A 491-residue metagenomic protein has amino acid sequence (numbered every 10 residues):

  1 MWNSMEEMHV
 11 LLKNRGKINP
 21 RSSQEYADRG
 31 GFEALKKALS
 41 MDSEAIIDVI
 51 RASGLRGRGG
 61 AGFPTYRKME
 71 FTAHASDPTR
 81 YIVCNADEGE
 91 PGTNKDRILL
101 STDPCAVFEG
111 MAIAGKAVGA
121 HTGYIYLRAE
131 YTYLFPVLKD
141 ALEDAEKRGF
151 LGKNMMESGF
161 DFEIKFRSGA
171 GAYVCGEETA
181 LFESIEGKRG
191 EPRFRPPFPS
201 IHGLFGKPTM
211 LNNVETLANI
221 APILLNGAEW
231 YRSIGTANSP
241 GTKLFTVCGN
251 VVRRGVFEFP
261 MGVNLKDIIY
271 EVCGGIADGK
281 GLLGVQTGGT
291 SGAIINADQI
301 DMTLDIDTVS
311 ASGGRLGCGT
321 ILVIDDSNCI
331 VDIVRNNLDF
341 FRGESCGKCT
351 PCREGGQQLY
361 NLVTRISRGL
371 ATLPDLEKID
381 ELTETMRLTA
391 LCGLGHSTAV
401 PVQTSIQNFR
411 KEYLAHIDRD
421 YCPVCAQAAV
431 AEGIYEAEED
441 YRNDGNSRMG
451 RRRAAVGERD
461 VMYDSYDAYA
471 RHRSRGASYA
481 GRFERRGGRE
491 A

Functional and structural regions predicted by a protein language model:
M1-V49: Cofactor-/ligand-binding subdomain signature composed of acidic, glycine-rich, tryptophan-containing flexible loops
Y26-F32, C84-D96, P199-L204, T246-V251: Gly-rich Lys/Arg/Thr-decorated short loops/hinges at beta-loop-alpha junctions or inter-strand turns that position
E33-V49, P78-T79, A86, K95-L100 (+6 more regions): Ferredoxin-type iron-sulfur electron-transfer modules in oxidoreductases and energy-metabolism complexes
A52-F71, G169-E183, G187-K188, R342-G355 (+1 more regions): Conserved phosphate/anionic-ligand binding catalytic regions in large, soluble enzymes, centered on
A61-G62, Y66-M69, T93-D96, F135-D140 (+9 more regions): Short acidic, glycine/serine/threonine-rich loops at helix termini
D103-A117: Histidine-anchored nucleotide/phosphate-binding helix
G110-A114, M261-A277: Short amphipathic, charge-patterned alpha-helical segments
F135-M261, C273: Hydrophobic alpha-helical positions that pack around
